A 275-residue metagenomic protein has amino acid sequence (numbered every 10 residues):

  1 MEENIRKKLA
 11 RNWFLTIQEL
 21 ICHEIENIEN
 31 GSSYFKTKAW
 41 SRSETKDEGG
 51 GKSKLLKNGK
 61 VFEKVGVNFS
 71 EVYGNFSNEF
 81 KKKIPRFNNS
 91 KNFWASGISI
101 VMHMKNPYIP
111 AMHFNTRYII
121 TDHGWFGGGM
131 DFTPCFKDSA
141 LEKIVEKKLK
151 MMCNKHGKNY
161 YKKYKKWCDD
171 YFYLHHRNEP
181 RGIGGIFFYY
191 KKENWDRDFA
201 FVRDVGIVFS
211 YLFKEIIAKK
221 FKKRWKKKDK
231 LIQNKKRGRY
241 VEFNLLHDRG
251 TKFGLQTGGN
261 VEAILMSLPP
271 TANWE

Functional and structural regions predicted by a protein language model:
E2-P85, K191-L246: Gly/Pro-rich turn-and-neighbor structural signature
R6, M104-N106, D122, F132-D138 (+2 more regions): A generic structural motif
S53-G128: Internal mixed beta-strand/loop scaffold within catalytic domains of large alpha/beta enzymes
F80-K82, L141, K252-G258: Short conserved micro-motifs at the rims of enzyme active sites and ligand-binding pockets
W94-S96, W125-T133, E179-E193, Y240-E242: Glycine-rich, often proline-containing surface loops adjacent to acidic residues and nearby aromatics that form
D122-K166: Compact, glycine/acidic-enriched structural inserts
K150-F201, E215-A218: Long, charged, mostly alpha-helical binding arms that flank functional sites
T251-E275: Long, contiguous binding/interaction regions
